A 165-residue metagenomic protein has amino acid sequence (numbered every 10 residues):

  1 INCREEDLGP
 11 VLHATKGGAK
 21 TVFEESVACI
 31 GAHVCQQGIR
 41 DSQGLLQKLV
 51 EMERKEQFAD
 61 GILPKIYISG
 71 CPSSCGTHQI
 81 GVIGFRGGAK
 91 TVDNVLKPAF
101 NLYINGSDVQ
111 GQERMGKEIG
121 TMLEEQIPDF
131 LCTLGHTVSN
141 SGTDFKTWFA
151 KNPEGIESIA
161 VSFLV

Functional and structural regions predicted by a protein language model:
I1-D7, F100-Y103, I156: Generic recognition of long tandem-repeat/solenoid scaffolds
I1-V95: Small-residue-enriched alpha-helical segments and adjacent helix-cap loops that form tight helix-helix packing
S73, G81-I83, E113, T143 (+1 more regions): Flexible, active-site-adjacent loop/turn segments at secondary-structure boundaries
R86-T143: Mobile "lid/hinge" segments at catalytic clefts and subdomain interfaces of large enzymes
D108-V109, V138-V165: Radical SAM enzyme core and accessory elements
